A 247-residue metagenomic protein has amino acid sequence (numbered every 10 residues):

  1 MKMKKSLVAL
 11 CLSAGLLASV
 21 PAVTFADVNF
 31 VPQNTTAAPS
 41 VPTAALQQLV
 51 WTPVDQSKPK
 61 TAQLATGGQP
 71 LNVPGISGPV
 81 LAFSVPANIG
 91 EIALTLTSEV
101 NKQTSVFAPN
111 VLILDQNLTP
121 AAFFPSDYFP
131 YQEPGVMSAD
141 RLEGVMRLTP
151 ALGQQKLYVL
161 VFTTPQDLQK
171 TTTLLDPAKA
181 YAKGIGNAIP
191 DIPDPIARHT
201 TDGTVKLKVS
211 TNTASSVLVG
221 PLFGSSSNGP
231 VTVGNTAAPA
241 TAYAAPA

Functional and structural regions predicted by a protein language model:
M1-F25: Gram-negative bacterial Sec-dependent N-terminal signal peptides
T24-W51, T172-A247: Activation corresponds to long, low-complexity, non-globular regions
A65-N88, R141-E143: Non-catalytic, beta-strand-enriched accessory regions in extracellular/secretory proteins and membrane protein
L81-S84, N117, A122, V136-T149: Exposed aromatic-hydrophobic patches
I89-L94, R147-T173: Noncatalytic modules at the cell exterior or secretory-pathway interfaces, chiefly beta-strand-rich lectin/adhesion
Q103-N110: Short coil-to-beta strand junction motifs in C2/discoidin
N110-Q116: Solvent-exposed beta-hairpin/edge-strand motifs
A122-P134: Solvent-exposed serine/threonine-rich low-complexity stretches and specific carbohydrate-binding patches
